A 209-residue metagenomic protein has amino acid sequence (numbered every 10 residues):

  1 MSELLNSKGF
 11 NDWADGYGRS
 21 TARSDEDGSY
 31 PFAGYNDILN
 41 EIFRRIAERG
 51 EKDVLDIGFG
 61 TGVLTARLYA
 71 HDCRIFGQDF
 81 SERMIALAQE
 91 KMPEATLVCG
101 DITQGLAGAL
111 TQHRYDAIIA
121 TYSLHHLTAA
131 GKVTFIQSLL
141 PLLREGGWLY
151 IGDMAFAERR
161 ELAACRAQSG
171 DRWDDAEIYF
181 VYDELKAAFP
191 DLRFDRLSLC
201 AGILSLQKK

Functional and structural regions predicted by a protein language model:
M1-I46, G50, T61-A109, Y150-K209: Class I (Rossmann-like) S-adenosyl-L-methionine-dependent methyltransferase catalytic domain, capturing the SAM-binding
G58: Conserved S-adenosyl-L-methionine
I119: A conserved beta-strand element that flanks and buttresses the S-adenosyl-L-methionine
Y122-S123: Short catalytic micro-motifs in class I SAM-dependent methyltransferases
V133-E145: A short glycine-rich, Lys/Arg-flanked "PGG" loop and its adjoining helix->strand segment in the class I
